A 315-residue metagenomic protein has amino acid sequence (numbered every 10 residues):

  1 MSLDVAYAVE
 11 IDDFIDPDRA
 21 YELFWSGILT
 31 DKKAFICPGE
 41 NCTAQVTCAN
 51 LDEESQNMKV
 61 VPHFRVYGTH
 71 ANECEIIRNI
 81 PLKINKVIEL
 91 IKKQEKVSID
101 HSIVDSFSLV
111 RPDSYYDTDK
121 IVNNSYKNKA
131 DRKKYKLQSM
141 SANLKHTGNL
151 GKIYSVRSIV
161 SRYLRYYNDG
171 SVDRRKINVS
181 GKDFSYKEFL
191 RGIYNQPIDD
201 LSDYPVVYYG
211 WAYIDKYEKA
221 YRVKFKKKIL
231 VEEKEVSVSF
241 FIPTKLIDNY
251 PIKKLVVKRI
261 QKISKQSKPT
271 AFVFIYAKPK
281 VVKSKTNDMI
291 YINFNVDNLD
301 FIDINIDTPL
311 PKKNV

Functional and structural regions predicted by a protein language model:
M1-V315: Intrinsically disordered, low-complexity linker/tail regions enriched in polar/charged residues
